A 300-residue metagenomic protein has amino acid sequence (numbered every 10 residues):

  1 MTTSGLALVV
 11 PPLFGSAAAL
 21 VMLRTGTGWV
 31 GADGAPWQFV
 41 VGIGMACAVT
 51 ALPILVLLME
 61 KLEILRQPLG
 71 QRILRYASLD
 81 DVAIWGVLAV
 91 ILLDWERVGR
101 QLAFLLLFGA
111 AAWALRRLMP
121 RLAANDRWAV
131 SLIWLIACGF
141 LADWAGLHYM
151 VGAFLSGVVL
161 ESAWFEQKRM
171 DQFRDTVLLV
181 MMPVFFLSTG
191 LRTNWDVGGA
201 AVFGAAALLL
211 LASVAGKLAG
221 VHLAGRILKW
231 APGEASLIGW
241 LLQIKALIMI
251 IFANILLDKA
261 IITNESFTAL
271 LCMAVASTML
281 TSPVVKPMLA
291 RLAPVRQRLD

Functional and structural regions predicted by a protein language model:
T2-A18, R75-L88, W128-A142, V177-G190 (+1 more regions): Small-residue-rich segments of transmembrane alpha-helices in multi-pass membrane proteins, especially helix faces
T2-L62, T189-A274, M279-A293: Transmembrane alpha-helices that form the ion-translocation and gating core of multi-pass ion transport proteins
T2-T3, L65-D81, G86-V87, K168-Q172 (+2 more regions): Membrane-interface alpha-helices at helix entry/exit sites of multi-pass transporters
F14-M22, G26, A83, V87 (+11 more regions): Alpha-helical membrane-inserting segments
G26-W29, V56-L106: Alpha-helical transmembrane bundle and helix-membrane interface signal in multi-pass integral membrane proteins
Q101-A110, M150-V158, A205-L209, L270-M273: Hydrophobic core segments of alpha-helical transmembrane domains in multi-pass membrane proteins
L118-L208, W230: Membrane-interface junctions of multi-pass transporters
L292-D300: Short, highly charged, low-complexity non-transmembrane loops/tails of multi-pass membrane proteins
